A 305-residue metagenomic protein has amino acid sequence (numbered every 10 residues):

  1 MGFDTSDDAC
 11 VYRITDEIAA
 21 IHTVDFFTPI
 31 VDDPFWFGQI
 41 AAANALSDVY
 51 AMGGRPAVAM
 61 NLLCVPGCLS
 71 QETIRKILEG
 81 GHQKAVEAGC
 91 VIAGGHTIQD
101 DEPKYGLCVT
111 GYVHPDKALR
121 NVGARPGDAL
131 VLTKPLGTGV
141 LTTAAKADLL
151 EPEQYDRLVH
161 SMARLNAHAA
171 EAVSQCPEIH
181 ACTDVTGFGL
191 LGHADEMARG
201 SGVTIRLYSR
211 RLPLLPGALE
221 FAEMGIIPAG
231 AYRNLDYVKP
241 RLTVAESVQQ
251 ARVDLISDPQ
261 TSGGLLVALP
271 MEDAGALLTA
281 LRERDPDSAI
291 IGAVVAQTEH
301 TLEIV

Functional and structural regions predicted by a protein language model:
M1-V305: Helix-biased detector of long, well-ordered alpha-helical tracts
